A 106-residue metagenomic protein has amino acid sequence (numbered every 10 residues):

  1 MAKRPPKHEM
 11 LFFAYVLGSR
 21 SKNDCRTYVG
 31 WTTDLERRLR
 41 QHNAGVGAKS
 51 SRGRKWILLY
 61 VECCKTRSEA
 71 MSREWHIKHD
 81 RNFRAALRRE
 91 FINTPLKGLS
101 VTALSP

Functional and structural regions predicted by a protein language model:
M1-I57, V61, S68-K78, N82-F83 (+1 more regions): GIY-YIG nuclease catalytic motif and its immediate N-terminal context
